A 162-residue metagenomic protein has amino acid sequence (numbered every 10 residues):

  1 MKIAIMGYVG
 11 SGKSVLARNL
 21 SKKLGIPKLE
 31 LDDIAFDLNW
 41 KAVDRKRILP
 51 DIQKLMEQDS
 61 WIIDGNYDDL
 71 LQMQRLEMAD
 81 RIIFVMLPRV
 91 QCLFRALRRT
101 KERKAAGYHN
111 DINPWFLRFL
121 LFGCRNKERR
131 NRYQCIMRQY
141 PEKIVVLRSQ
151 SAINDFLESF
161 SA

Functional and structural regions predicted by a protein language model:
K2: Walker A (P-loop) ATP-phosphate-binding motif of ABC ATPase nucleotide-binding domains
I5: Hydrophobic anchor at the beta1->P-loop junction of P-loop NTPases
V9: The conserved Walker
K13: Conserved lysine of the Walker
L16: Hydrophobic positions on the alpha1 helix immediately C-terminal to the Walker A/P-loop
K23, C124-A162: NTP-dependent small-molecule kinase module
P27-I82: Conserved nucleotide-sensing/catalytic segment adjacent to the nucleotide-binding pocket in NTP-handling enzymes
M86-R132: A glycine- and Lys/Arg-enriched "phosphate-lid" helix/loop adjacent to the NTP-binding pocket of small-molecule kinases
